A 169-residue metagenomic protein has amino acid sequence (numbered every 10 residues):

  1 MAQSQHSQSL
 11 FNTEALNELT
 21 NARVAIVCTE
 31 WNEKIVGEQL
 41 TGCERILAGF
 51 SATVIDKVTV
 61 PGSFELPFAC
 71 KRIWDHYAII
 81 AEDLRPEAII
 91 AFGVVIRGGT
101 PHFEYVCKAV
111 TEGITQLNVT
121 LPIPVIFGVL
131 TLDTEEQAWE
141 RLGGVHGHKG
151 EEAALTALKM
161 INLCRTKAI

Functional and structural regions predicted by a protein language model:
M1-T20: N-terminal amphipathic/basic leader segments beginning at the initiator methionine
E14-T59: Glycine-rich phosphate/diphosphate-binding loop of Rossmann-like nucleotide-binding domains
R23, A88, P122-I126: Proline-centered loop/turn at the N-terminus of a beta-strand
E30-W31, V60, V94-V95, L130-T134: Short, ordered loop/turn segments at secondary-structure junctions
K57-I73: N-terminal beta-loop-helix "entrance" segment that forms/cooperates in small-molecule cofactor or anionic ligand
A69-I114, N118, I169: Glycine-rich phosphate-binding loop
F103-I169: C-terminal binding/interaction regions
